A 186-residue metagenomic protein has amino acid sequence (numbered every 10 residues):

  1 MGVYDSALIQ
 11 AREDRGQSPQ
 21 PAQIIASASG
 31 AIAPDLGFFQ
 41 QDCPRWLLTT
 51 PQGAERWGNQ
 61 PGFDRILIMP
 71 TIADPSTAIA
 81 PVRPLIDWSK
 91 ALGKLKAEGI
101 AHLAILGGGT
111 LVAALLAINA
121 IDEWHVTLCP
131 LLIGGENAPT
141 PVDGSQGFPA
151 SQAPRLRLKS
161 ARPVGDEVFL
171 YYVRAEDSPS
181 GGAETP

Functional and structural regions predicted by a protein language model:
M1-P186: Enzymes that bind and transform nitrogen-containing heteroaromatic metabolites
